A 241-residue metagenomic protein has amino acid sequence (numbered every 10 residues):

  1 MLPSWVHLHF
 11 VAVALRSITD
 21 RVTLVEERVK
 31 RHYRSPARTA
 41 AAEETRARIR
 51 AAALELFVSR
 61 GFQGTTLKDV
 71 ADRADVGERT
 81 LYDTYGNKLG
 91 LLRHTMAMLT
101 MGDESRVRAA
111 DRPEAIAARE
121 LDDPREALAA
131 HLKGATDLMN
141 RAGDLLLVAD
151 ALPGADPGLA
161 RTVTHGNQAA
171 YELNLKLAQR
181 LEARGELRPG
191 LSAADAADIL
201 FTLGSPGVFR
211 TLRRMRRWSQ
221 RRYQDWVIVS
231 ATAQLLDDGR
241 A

Functional and structural regions predicted by a protein language model:
M1-Y33, D137, Y171-L187, A197-A241: C-terminal peripheral helix-coil segments that are non-catalytic and often amphipathic
L2-R60, G64-V76, Y82-G90: Basic, helix-initiating cap at the start of DNA-binding domains
A51, D122-L147, D198, Q224-T232: Amphipathic alpha-helical segments that line or abut small-molecule/effector binding pockets and mediate allosteric
F62, A151-D156, L203: Short helix-capping/turn signature of helix-turn-helix
L67, M96-D103: Short, basic, alpha-helical segments at the C-terminal edge of helix-turn-helix-like DNA-binding modules
T84, H94-T95, L177, W226: Residues in the recognition helix of alpha-helical DNA-binding motifs
K88-G90, H94, E104-N140: Hydrophobic alpha-helical connector segments
G158-G166, A183-I199: All-alpha amphipathic helical-bundle segments outside canonical DNA-binding/catalytic cores that form hydrophobic
